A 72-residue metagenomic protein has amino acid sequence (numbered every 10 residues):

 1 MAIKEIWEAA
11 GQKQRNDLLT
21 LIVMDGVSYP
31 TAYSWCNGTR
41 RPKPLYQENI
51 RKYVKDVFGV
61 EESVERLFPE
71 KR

Functional and structural regions predicted by a protein language model:
M1-L21, G59-V64: A short, Lys/Arg-rich alpha-helix, primarily the initiator
R15-N16, R41-P42, K52: Positively charged, low-complexity intrinsically disordered regions
L18, L45, L67-F68: Aromatic-residue hotspot detector
G26-P42: Recognition helix of helix-turn-helix/homeodomain-like DNA-binding domains that insert into the DNA major groove
S34, K52, P69: DNA-binding alpha-helical recognition surfaces that contact promoter or target DNA
P44-V64: DNA major-groove recognition helix of helix-turn-helix/homeodomain DNA-binding modules
E62-R72: Short amphipathic recognition helices of helix-turn-helix/homeodomain-type DNA-binding modules
